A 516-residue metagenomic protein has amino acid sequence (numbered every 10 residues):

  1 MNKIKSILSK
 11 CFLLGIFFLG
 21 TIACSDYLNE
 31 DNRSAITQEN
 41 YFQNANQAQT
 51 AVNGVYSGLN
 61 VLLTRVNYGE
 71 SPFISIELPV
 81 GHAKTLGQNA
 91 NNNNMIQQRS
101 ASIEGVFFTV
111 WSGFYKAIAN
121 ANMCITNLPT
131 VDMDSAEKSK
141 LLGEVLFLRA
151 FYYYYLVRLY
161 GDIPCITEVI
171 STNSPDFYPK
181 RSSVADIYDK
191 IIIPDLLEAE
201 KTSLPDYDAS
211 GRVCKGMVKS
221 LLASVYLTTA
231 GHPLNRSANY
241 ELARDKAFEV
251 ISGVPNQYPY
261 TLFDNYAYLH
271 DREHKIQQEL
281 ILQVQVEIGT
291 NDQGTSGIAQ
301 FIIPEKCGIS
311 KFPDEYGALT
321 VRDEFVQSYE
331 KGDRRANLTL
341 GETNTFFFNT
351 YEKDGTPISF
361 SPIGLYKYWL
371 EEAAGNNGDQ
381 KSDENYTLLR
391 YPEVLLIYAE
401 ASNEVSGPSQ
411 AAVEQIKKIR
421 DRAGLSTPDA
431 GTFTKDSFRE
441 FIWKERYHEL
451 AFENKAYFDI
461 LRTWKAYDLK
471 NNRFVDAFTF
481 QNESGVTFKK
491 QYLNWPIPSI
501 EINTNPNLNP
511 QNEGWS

Functional and structural regions predicted by a protein language model:
M1-I22: Sec-dependent bacterial lipoprotein signal peptides
F18-N44, A223, A399, S516: Bacterial Sec-dependent N-terminal signal peptides
E39, V66-L86, I166-E168, L204-S220 (+4 more regions): Short, surface-exposed recognition loops and adjoining beta-strand edges that mediate ligand/DNA contacts, enriched
N46, V52, Y56, N60-R65 (+6 more regions): Elongated scaffold/linker segments in the mid-to-C-terminal portions of large proteins
Q49-L63, G87-Y160, S182-K190, D195-S210 (+3 more regions): Conserved, well-structured interaction surfaces
V110-G113, Y160, P179-Y188, A230-L242 (+1 more regions): Short coil/turn connectors between adjacent alpha-helices in alpha-solenoid helical repeat scaffolds
